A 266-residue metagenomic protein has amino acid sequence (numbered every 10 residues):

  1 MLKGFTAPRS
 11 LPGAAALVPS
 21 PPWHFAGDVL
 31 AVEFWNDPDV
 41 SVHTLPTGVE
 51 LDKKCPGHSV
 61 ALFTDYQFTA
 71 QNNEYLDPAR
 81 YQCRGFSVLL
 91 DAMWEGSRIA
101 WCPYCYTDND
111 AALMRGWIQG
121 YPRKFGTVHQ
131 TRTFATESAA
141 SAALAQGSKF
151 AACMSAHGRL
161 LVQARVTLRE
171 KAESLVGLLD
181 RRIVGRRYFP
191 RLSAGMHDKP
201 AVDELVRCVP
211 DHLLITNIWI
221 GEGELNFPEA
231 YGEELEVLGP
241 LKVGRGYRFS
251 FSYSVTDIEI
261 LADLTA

Functional and structural regions predicted by a protein language model:
M1-G13, Q119-A266: Interaction-surface and assembly-scaffold signal
G4-A16, S20-A31, T44, L51-I183: Structured soluble/peripheral alpha/beta segments that form catalytic or ligand/cofactor-binding pockets
W35-G48: Amphipathic alpha-helical segments
N36, N72-N73, N109, N217 (+1 more regions): Detector for Asparagine
